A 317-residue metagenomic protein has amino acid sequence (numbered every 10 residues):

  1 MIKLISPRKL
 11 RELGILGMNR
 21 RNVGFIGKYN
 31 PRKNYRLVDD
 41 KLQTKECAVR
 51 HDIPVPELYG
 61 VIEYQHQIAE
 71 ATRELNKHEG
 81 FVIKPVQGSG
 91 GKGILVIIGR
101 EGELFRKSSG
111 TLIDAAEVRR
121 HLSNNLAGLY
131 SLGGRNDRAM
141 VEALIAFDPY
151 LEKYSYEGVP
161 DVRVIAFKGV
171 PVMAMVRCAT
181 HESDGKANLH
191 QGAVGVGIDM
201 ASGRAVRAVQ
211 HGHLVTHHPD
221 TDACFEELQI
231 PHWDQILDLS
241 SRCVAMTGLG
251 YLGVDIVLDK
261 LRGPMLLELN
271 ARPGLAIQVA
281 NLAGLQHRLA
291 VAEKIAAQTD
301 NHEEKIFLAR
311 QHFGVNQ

Functional and structural regions predicted by a protein language model:
M1-R50, I62-I68, Q286, E293 (+2 more regions): ATP-binding N-terminal substructure of ATP-dependent carboxylate-amine bond-forming enzymes
G24, Y29, Y35-D161, K168: Active-site nucleotide/adenylate-binding loops and adjacent lid/helix of ATP-dependent enzymes
I83, L95, Y154, D161-C178 (+3 more regions): Beta-strand scaffold of nucleotide-dependent catalytic cores
G88-S89, A146-F147, P171, C178-H181 (+2 more regions): Short, solvent-exposed loop/turn segments at secondary-structure junctions
S89, A166-V172, L249-Y251, R262-P264: Coil-to-beta-strand transition motifs
I98-E101, A166-V170, A201-S202, K260-R262: Short acidic-glycine loop/turn motifs at beta-strand connectors
G128-E157, H181-D259: A long amphipathic alpha-helix within ATP-dependent nucleotide-binding catalytic cores
H217-Q235, A245, L258-Q317: C-terminal active-site "lid" helix and adjoining low-complexity regulatory extension at the edge of ATP-using catalytic
